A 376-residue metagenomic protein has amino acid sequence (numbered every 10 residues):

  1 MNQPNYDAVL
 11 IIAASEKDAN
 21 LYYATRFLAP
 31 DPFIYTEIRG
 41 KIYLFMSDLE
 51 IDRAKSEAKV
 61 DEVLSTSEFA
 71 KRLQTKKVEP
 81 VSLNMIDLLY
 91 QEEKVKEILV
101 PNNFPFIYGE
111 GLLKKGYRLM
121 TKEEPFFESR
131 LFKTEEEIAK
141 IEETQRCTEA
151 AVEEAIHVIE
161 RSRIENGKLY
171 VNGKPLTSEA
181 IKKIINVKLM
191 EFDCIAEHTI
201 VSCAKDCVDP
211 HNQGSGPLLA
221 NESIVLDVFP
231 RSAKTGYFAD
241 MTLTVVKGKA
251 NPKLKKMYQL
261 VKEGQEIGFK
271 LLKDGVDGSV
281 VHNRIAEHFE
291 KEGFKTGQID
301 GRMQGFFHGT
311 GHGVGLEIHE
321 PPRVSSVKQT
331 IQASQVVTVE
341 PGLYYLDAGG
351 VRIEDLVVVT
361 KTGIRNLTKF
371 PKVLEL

Functional and structural regions predicted by a protein language model:
M1-L376: Active-site neighborhoods and metal-handling regions in enzymes and metal-associated proteins
